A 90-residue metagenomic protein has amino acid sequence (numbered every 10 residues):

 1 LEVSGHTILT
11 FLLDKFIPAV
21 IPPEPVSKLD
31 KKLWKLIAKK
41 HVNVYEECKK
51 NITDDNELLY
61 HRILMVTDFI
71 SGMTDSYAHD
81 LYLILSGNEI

Functional and structural regions predicted by a protein language model:
L1-I90: Histidine-centered, transition-metal-coordinating active-site segments
